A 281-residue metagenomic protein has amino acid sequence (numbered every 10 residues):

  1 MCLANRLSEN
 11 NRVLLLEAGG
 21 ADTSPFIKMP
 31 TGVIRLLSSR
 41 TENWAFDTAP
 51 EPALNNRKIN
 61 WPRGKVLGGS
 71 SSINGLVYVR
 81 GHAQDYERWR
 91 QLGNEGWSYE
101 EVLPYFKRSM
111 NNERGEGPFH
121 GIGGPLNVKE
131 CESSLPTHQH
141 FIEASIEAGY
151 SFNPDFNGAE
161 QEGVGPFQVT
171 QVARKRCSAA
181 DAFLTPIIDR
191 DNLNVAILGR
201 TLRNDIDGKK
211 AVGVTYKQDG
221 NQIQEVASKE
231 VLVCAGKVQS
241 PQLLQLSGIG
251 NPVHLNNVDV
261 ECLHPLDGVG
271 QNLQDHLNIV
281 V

Functional and structural regions predicted by a protein language model:
M1-V281: N-terminal redox-cofactor-binding region of secreted/periplasmic oxidoreductases
